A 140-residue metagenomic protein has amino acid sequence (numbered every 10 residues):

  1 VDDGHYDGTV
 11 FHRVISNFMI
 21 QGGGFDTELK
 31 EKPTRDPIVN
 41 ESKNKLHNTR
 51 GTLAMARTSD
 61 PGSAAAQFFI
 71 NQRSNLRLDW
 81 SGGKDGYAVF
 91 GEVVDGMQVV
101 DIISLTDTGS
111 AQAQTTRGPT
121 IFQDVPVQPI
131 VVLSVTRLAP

Functional and structural regions predicted by a protein language model:
V1-P140: Cyclophilin-like peptidyl-prolyl cis-trans isomerases
